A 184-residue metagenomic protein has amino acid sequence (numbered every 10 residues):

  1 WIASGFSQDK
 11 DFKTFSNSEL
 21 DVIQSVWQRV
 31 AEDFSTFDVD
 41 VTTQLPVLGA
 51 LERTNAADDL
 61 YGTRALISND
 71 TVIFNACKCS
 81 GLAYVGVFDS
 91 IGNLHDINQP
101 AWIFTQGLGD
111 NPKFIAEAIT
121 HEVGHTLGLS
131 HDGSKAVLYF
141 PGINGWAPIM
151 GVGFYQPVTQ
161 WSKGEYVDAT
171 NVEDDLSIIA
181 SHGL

Functional and structural regions predicted by a protein language model:
W1, G5-T14, S35, A136-L184: Replace "(M1/M4/M9/M12/WLM)" with "(e.g., M1/M4/M8/M9/M12/M26/WLM)" and add "not limited to" to clarify scope
W1-L138: Active-site-proximal segment of zinc-dependent metalloprotease catalytic domains
